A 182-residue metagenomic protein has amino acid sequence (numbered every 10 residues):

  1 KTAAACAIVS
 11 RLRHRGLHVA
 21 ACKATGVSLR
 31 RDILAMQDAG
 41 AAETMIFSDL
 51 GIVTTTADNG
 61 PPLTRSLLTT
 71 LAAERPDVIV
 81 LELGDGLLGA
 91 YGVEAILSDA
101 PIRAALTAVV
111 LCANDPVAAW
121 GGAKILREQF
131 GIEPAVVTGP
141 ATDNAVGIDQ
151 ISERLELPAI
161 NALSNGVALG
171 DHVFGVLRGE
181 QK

Functional and structural regions predicted by a protein language model:
K1-R13: Glycine-rich phosphate-binding P-loop
R13-I33: Short beta-strand-centered segment that lines the nucleotide-binding/catalytic pocket of NTP-utilizing
V19, E43-T44, A159: Hydrophobic beta-strand scaffold residues
A21, F47-S48, V80-L81: Short beta-strands and strand-loop turn motifs
G26-L29, A35, T54-A73, D77-V78 (+1 more regions): Conserved catalytic-core segment of NTP-binding enzymes
D38-T54: N-terminal glycine-rich dinucleotide-binding loop that anchors FAD/FMN and/or NAD(P) in oxidoreductases
G40-M45, L63-T69, G179-K182: Short, structured secondary-structure boundary patches
S164-K182: C-terminal helix of von Willebrand factor
